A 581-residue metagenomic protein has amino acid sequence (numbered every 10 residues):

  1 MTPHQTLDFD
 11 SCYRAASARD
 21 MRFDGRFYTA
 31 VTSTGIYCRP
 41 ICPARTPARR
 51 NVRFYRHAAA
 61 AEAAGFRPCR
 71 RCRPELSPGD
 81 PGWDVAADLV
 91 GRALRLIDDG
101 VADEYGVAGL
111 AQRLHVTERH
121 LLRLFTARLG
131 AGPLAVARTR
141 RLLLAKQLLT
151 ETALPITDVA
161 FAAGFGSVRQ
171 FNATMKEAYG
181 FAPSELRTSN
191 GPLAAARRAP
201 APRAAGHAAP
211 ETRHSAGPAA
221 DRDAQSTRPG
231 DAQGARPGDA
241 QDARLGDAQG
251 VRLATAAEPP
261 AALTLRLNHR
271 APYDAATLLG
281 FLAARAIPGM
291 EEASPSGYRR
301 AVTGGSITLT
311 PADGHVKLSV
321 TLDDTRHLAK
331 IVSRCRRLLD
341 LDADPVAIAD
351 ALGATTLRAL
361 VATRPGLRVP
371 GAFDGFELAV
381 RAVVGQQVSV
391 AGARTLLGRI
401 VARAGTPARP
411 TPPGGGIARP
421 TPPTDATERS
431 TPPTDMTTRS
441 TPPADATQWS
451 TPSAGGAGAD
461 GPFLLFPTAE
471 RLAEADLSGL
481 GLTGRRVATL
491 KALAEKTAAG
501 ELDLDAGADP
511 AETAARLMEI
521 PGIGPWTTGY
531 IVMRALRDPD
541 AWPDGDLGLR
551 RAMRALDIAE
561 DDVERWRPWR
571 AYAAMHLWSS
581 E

Functional and structural regions predicted by a protein language model:
M1-D223, P229, R244-L245, Q249-E581: HhH-family (HhH-GPD) DNA N-glycosylase catalytic core used in base-excision repair
